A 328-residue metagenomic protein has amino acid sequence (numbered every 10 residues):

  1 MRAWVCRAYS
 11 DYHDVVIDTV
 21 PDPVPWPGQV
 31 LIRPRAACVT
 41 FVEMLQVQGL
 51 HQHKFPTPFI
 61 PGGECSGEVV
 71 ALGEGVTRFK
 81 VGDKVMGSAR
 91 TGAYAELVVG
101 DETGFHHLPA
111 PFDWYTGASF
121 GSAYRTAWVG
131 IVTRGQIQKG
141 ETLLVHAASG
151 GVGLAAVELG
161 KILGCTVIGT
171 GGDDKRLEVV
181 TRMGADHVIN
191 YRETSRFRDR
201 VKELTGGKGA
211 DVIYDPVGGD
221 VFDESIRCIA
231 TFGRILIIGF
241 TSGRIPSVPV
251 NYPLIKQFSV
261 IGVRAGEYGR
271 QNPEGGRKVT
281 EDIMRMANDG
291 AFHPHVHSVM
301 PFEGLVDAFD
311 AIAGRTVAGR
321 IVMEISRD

Functional and structural regions predicted by a protein language model:
M1, M284, D289-S298, V306-D328: C-terminal capping/lid region of NAD(P)-dependent oxidoreductase domains
P21-C38, L50-G92: Glycine-rich beta-strand-centered segment in the early N-terminal region that forms part of a ligand/cofactor-binding
L45, P56, R78, K84-A147: NAD(P)H dinucleotide-binding glycine-rich loop of Rossmann-like/cofactor-binding domains, especially the beta1-alpha1
K84, T142, T166, G233-R234 (+1 more regions): Short glycine-centered segments of the SAM/dcSAM-binding site in methyltransferase folds
V145, K161-V221, E274-K278: Adenosine-nucleotide cofactor-binding segment
S149, V157: N-terminal Rossmann NAD(P)H-binding glycine-rich loop of SDR-like oxidoreductase domains
L154: Residues forming the Rossmann-fold NAD(P)(H) cofactor-binding site
G171-D174, V180, D220-F292, E324-D328: Glycine-rich phosphate-binding loop and adjacent beta-alpha segment of Rossmann(oid) nucleotide-cofactor-binding
